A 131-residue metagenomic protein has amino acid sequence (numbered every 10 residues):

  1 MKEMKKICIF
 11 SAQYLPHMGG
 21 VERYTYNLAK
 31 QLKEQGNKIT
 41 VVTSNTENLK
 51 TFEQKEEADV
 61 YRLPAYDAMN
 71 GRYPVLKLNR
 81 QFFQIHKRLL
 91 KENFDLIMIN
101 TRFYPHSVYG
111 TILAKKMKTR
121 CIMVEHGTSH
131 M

Functional and structural regions predicted by a protein language model:
M1-L49, Q54-Y61, L90, T119: N-terminal subdomain of nucleotide-sugar transferases
F10, V42, I99-N100, V124: Short hydrophobic segments within beta-strands
H17-M18, L49-K50, N70, S107 (+1 more regions): Glycine/Thr-rich phosphate-binding loops of Rossmann-like dinucleotide-binding domains
S44, A65, H126-G127: Active-site loop/turn elements of alpha/beta-hydrolase fold enzymes, especially the short glycine-/histidine-rich
S44-E47, Q81, R102-P105: Short beta->alpha connector loops
A65-I97, P105-I112, K116: An amphipathic, basic-hydrophobic alpha-helix
N70, Y104-P105, T119-M131: A short, histidine- and acid-enriched strand-loop-helix "catalytic/donor-clamping" loop that lines the nucleotide-sugar
